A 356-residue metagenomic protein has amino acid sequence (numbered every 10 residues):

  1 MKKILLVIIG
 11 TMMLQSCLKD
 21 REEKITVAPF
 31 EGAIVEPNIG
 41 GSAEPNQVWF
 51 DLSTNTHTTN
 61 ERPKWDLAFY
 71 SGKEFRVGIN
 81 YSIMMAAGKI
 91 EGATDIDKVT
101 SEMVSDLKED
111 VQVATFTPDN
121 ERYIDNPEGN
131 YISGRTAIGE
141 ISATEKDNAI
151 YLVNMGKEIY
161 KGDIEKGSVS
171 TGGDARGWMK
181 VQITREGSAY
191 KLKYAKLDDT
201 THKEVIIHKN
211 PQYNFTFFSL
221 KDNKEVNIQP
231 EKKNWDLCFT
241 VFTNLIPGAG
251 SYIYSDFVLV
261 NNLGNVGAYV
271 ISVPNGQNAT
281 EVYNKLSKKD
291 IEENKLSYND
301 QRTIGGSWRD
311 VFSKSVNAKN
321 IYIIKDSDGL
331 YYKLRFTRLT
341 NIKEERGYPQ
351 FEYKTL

Functional and structural regions predicted by a protein language model:
M1-I4: Positively charged n-region of N-terminal signal peptides that target proteins for export
L6-I8: Sec-dependent N-terminal signal peptides
M13-S16: C-terminal motif of bacterial Sec signal peptides marking the signal peptidase cleavage site
L18-L356: Surface-exposed, beta-sheet-biased, low-hydrophobicity segments with strongly acidic/polar composition
